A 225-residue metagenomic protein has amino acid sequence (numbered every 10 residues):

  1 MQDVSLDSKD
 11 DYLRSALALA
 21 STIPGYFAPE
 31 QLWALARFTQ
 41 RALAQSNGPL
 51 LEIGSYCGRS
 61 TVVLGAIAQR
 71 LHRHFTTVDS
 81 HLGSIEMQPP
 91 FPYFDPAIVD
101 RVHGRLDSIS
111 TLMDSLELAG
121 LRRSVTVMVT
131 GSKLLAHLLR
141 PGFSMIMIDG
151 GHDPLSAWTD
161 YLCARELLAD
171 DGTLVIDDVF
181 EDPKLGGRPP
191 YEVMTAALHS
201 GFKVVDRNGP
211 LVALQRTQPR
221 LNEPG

Functional and structural regions predicted by a protein language model:
D7-I23, A36-G225: S-adenosylmethionine/decaboxylated-SAM
G25-F27: Active-site-proximal segment of RNA-dependent polymerases
E30-L35: N-terminal pre-P-loop "Q-motif" helix
